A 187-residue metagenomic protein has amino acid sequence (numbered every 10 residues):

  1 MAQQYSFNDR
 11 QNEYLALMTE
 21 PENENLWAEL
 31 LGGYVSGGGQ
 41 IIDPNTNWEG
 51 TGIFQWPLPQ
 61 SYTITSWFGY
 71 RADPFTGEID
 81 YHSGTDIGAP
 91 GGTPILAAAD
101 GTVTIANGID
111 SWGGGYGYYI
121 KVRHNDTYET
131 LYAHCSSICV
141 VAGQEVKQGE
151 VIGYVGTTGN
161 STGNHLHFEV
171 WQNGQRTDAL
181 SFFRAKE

Functional and structural regions predicted by a protein language model:
M1-W48: Alpha-helical oligomerization segments with coiled-coil/rod-like character
E29-G117, Q148: Surface-exposed, glycine-biased beta-strand/turn segments
S66, A89, I105, H134-S137 (+1 more regions): A residue-level detector for short acidic-glycine micro-motifs
G69, G92, N125-T127, T158 (+2 more regions): Solvent-exposed coil/turn segments that connect beta secondary-structure elements in extracytoplasmic/periplasmic
D80-S83, A97-A142, N164-Q172: Zn2+-dependent peptidoglycan hydrolase active-site motif and core
D86, K121, L131, Y154 (+1 more regions): Conserved beta-strand positions that form and line the central face of beta-propeller blades
S137-N164: Beta-rich strand-turn-strand
V141-E150, E169-E187: Acidic, glycine-rich catalytic/binding loops that coordinate metals and/or anionic ligands
